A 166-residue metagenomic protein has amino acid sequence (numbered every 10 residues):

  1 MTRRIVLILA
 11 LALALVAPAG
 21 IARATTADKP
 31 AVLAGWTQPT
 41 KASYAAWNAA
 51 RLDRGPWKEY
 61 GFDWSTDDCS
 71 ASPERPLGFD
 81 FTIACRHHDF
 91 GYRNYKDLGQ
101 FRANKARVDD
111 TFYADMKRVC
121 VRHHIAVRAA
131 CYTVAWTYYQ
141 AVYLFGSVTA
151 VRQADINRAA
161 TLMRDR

Functional and structural regions predicted by a protein language model:
T2-I5, G20-R166: Extended terminal accessory/targeting regions
I8-A17: Bacterial N-terminal signal peptides
